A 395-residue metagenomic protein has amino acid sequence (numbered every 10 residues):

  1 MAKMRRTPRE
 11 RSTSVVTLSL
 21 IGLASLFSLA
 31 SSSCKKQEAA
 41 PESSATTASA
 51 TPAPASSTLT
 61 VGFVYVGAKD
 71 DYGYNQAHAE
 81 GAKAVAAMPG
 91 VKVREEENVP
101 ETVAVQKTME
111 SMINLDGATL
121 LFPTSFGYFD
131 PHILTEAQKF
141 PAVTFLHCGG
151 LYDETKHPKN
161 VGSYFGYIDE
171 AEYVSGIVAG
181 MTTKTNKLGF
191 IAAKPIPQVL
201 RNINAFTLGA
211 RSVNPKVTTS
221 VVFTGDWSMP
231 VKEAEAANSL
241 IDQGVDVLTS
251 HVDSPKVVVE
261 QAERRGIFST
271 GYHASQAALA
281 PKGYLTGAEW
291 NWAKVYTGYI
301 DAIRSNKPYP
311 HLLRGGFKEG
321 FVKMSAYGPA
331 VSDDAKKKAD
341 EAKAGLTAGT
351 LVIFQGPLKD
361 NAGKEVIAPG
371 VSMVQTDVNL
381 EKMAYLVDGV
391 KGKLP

Functional and structural regions predicted by a protein language model:
M1-S12: N-terminal secretory signal peptides that target proteins for export/translocation
S12-T13, L18, A384: Low-complexity, intrinsically disordered short peptide segments enriched in small/polar/basic residues
T17-S28: Bacterial N-terminal signal peptides
A30-S33: C-terminal motif of bacterial Sec signal peptides marking the signal peptidase cleavage site
K35-P395: A residue-level marker of the well-folded mature domains of exported/periplasmic proteins
